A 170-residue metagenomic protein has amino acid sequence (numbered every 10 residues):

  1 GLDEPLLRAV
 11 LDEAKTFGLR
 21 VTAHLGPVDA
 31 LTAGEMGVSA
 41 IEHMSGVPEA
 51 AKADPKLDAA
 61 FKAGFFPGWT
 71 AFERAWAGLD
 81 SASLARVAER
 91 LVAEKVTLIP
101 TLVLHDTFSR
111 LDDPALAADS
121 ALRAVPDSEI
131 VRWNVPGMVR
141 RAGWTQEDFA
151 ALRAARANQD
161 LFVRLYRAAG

Functional and structural regions predicted by a protein language model:
G1-A33, P48, A53-P55: Histidine/acidic-residue-rich, glycine-tolerant segments that coordinate divalent metal ions
R8, D12, L31-E35, S39 (+3 more regions): Amphipathic, non-transmembrane alpha-helical secondary structure
F17-G18, E35-I41, K95, A169-G170: Glycine-enriched alpha-helix->loop->beta-strand junction motifs that scaffold or abut catalytic
V21-A23, I41-E42, L98-P100: Hydrophobic faces of well-ordered beta-strands that scaffold small-molecule active sites in alpha/beta enzyme cores
A33-G37, E42, G46-V47, A60: Metal-associated gating/positioning segment near the N- to mid-region
A51-G170: Active-site neighborhoods of metal-dependent hydrolases
